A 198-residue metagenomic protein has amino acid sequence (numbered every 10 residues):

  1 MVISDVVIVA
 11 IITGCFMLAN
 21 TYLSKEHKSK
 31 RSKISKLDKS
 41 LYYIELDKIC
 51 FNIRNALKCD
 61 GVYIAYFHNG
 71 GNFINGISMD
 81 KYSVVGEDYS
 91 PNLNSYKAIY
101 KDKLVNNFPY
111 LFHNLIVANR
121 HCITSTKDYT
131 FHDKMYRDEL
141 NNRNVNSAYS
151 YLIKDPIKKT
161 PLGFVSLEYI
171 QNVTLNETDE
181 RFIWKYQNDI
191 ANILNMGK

Functional and structural regions predicted by a protein language model:
M1-I3: Short, strongly hydrophobic alpha-helical membrane anchors
D5-P91, M196-K198: Intrinsically disordered, low-complexity terminal regulatory regions
R31-I34, P161-K198: Juxtadomain coupling helices with adjacent low-complexity linkers
Y42-I49, N106-Y110, R181-Q187: Well-ordered, non-membrane alpha-helical segments in soluble/globular domains
G61, R137, S150, F164: Short hydrophobic/aromatic beta-strand element in the GNAT-like acyltransferase core that lines or flanks the acyl-donor
Y82-R143: Regulatory sensory and allosteric helical modules in signal-transduction proteins and certain transcription factors
S147-D155: Short hydrophobic beta-strand micro-motif common in sensory/regulatory domains
I157-K159: Glycine-biased flexible loop/turn sites that connect beta-strands or occur in inter-domain linkers
